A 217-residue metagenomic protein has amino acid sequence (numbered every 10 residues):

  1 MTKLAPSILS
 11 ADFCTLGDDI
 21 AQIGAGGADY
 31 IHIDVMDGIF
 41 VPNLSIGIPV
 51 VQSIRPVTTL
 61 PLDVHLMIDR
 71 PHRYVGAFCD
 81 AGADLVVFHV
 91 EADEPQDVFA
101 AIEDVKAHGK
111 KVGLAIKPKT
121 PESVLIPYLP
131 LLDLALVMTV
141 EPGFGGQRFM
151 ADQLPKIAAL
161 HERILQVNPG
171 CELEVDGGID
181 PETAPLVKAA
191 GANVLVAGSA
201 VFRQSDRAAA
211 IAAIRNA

Functional and structural regions predicted by a protein language model:
M1-V87, A92-A100, A107, K111-V112 (+7 more regions): Conserved N-terminal beta1-alpha1 strand-loop-helix module at the mouth
D84-E91, K188-A197: Short, electropositive alpha-helical surface patch
L114-I116: Short, hydrophobic beta-strand segments that form beta-sheet elements in well-ordered domains
V140-P142: Short glycine-rich anion-binding loops that position phosphate/pyrophosphate groups of nucleotides and phosphorylated
V175-G178, V196-A200: Glycine-rich beta-strand-to-loop/alpha-helix junction loops that act as flexible
G178-A190: Acidic, divalent-metal-coordinating active-site segment for phosphoryl/phosphodiester hydrolysis, typified by short
